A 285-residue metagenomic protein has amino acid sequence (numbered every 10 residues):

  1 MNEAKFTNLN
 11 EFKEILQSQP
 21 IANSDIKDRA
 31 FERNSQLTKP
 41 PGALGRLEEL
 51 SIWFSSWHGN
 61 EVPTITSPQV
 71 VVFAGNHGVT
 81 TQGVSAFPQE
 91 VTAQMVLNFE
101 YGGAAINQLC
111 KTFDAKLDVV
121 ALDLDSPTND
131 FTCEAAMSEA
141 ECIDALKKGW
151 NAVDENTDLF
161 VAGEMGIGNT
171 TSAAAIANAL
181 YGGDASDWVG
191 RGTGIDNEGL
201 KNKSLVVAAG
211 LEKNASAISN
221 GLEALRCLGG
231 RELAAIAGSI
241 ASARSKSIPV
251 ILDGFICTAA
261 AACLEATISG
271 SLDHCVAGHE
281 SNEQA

Functional and structural regions predicted by a protein language model:
M1-A285: N-terminal loops that bind phosphate or other acidic moieties and the adjacent beta-alpha structural core
